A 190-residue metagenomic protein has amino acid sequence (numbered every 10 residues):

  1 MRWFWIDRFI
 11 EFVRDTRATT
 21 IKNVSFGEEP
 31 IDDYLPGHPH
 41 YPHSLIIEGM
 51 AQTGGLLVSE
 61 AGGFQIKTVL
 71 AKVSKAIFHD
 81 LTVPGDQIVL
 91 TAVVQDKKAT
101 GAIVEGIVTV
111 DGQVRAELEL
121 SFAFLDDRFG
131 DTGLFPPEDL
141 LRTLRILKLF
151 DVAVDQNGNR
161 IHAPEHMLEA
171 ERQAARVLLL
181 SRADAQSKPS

Functional and structural regions predicted by a protein language model:
M1-Y41, H162-S190: Catalytic strand-loop segment that frames the active site of acyl-thioester-processing enzymes
W3-W5, I88, A102: Hydrophobic core residues within well-ordered beta-strands of beta-rich domains
I6, L70-V73, E117: Hydrophobic residues on conserved beta-strands that form the core of alpha/beta folds
D7-I10, S74, H79, V93-Q95 (+1 more regions): Conserved positions in beta-strands of structured domains
L35-P42, I47-G55, L70: Compact, glycine-rich, soluble single-domain proteins
G54-V89, A123, A185, P189: Hydrophobic beta-strand-centered segment that forms part of the acyl-chain substrate-binding groove
V83-P84, V93-S190: HotDog/MaoC-like acyl-thioester-processing domains
